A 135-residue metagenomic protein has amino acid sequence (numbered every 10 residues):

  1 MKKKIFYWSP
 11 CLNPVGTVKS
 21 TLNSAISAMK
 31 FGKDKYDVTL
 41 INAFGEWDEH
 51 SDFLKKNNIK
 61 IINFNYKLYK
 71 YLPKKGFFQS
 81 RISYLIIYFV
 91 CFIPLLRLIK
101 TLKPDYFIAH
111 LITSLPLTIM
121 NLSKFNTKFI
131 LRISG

Functional and structural regions predicted by a protein language model:
M1-F6: Extreme N-terminal starter segment of soluble prokaryotic enzymes
Y7-V15, K19, S27-I82: N-terminal strand-loop element at the rim of the active site of nucleotide-sugar-dependent glycosyltransferases
P10, Y66, L111-I112, I133-G135: Histidine-centered beta-alpha loop that forms part of the nucleotide-sugar donor binding/catalytic region in diverse
T17, T21, Y84, Y88-C91: Conserved donor sugar-nucleotide recognition element shared by glycan-biosynthetic enzymes
W47-D48, S114-T118: Short, well-ordered alpha-helical microsegments
Y88-C91, A109-L115, I133: Short His-centered aromatic/hydrophobic patch
L98-D105: Glycine-rich phosphate-binding loop signature in dinucleotide/nucleotide-binding domains
Y106-I108, L122-G135: Active-site proximal beta-strand in glycosyltransferases
